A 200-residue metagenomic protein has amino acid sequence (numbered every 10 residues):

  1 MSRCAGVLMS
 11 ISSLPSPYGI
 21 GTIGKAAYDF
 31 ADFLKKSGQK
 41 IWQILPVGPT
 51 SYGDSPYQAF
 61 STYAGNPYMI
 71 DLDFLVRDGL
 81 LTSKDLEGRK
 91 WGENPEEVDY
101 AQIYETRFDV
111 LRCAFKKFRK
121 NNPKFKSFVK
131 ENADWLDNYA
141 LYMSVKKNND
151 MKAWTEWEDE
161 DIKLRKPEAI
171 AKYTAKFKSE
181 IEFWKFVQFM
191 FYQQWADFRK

Functional and structural regions predicted by a protein language model:
S2-K200: Acidic/aromatic-lined carbohydrate-recognition and catalytic surfaces of CAZymes acting on diverse glycans
